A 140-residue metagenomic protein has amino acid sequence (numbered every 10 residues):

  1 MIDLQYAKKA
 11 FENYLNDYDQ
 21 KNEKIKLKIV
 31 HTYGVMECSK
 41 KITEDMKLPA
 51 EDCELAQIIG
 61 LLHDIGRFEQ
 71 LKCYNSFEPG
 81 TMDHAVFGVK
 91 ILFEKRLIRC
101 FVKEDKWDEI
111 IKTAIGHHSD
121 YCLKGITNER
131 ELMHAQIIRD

Functional and structural regions predicted by a protein language model:
M1-K9, D140: Non-catalytic interface/linker regions that flank or bridge core catalytic/transmembrane domains
A7-G34, G66-E78: Active-site flanking loop/helix segments enriched in acidic
E23-E51: An N-terminal domain-cap segment
L48-D140: Divalent metal-dependent catalytic cores for phosphoryl transfer on phosphate-bearing substrates
